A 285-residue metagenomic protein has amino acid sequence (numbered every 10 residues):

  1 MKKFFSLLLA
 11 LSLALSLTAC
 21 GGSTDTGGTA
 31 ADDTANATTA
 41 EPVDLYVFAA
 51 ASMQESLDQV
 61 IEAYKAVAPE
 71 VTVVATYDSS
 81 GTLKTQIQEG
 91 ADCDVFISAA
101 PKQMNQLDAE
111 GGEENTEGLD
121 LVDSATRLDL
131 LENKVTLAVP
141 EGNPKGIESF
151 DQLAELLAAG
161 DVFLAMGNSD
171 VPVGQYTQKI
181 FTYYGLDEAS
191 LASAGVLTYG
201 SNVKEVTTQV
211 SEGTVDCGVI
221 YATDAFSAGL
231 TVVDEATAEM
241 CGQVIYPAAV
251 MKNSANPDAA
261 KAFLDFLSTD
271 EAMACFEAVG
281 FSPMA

Functional and structural regions predicted by a protein language model:
M1-L9: Positively charged n-region of N-terminal signal peptides that target proteins for export
L15-A19: C-terminal motif of bacterial Sec signal peptides marking the signal peptidase cleavage site
G22-A63, G81, A100-P101, A109 (+2 more regions): Exported/periplasmic ABC-transporter solute-binding proteins
E62-V74: Signal peptide-proximal N-terminal region of secreted/periplasmic/extracellular or secretory-lumen proteins
E70, D92-C93, V162, V215: Short, high-confidence coil segments that cap the C-terminus of an alpha-helix and link into the following beta-strand
Y77: Short loop/edge segments at beta-strand edges and connector loops that shape dinucleotide/nucleotide cofactor-binding
S80-D120, F226-G229: Pocket-flanking alpha-helical
L121-T126, V206: Short, P/G- and charge-enriched loop/turn segments at secondary-structure junctions
